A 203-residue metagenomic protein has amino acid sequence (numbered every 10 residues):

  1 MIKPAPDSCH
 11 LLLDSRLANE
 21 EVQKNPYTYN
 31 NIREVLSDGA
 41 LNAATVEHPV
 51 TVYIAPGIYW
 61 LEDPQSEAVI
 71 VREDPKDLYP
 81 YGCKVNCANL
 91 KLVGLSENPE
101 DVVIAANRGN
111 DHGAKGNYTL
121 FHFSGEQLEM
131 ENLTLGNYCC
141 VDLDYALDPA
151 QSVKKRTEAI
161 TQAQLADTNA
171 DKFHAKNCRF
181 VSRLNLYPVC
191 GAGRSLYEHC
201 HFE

Functional and structural regions predicted by a protein language model:
A5-Y53: Acidic Gly/Asp/Thr-rich repetitive segments characteristic of extracellular carbohydrate-active and adhesion proteins
H10, P49-T51, P56-I58, N89-K91 (+7 more regions): Detector for repetitive beta-architecture
S15-L17, Y27, P49, L61 (+2 more regions): Right-handed parallel beta-helix/beta-spiral solenoid domain characteristic of secreted/periplasmic
N30-T45, W60-N86, K91, P188-G191: Short, T/G/N/S-enriched strand-turn elements that build extracellular solenoid repeat scaffolds
A55, V93-L95, S124, E131 (+6 more regions): Feature marks extracellular polysaccharide-active and adherence modules
L120, A163-L165, L186-Y187: Structural detector of coil-to-beta-strand junctions
C140-L147, K176-N177, L186-G191, E198-H199: A short secondary-structure junction signal
L143-F180: Hydrophobic alpha-helical segments and helix pairs
